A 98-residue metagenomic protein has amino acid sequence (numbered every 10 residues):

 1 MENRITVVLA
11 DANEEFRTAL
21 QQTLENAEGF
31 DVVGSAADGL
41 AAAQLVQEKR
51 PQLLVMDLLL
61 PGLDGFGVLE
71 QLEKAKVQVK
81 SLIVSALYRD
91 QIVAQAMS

Functional and structural regions predicted by a protein language model:
N3-F16, L20-L24: Conserved acidic segment of CheY-like receiver
A10-D11, A36, L54: Conserved sequence signature across two-component system core domains
A12, V84-Y88: Conserved active-site segment of CheY-like receiver
G29-A37, L45: Short hydrophobic/Thr-rich beta-strand motif most characteristic of the beta2 strand and flanking loop of CheY-like
D38-A41, D64-G67: Acidic catalytic/metal-coordinating carboxylates
Q47-K49, Q71-Q78, L87: Conserved phosphotransfer cores of two-component systems
D57-L58, S85: Active-site residues of response regulator receiver
G67, Y88-S98: Alpha4 helix (beta4-alpha4-beta5 surface) of REC/receiver domains from two-component response regulators
